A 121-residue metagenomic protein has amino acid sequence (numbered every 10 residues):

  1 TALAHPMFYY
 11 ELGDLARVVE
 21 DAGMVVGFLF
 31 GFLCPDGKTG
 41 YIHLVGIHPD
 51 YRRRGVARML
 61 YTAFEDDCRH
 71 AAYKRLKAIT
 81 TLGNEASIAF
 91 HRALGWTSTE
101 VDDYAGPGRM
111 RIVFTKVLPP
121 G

Functional and structural regions predicted by a protein language model:
T1-L44, H48, Y61-T62, D67 (+2 more regions): Acetyl-CoA-dependent GNAT
V45-R52, T80-L82: A short, internal acetyl-CoA/4′-phosphopantetheine-binding micro-motif in the GNAT/acyltransferase core
I47, R53-D66, A89-A93: Conserved acetyl-CoA-binding loop-helix of GNAT-fold acetyltransferases
C68-T80: Conserved GNAT acetyl-CoA-binding A-motif
K77-T80, R92-V113: Conserved catalytic-core motifs of GNAT/GCN5-like acyltransferases
A86: Acidic helix N-cap motif at the loop->helix transition within catalytic regions of sugar-transfer enzymes
